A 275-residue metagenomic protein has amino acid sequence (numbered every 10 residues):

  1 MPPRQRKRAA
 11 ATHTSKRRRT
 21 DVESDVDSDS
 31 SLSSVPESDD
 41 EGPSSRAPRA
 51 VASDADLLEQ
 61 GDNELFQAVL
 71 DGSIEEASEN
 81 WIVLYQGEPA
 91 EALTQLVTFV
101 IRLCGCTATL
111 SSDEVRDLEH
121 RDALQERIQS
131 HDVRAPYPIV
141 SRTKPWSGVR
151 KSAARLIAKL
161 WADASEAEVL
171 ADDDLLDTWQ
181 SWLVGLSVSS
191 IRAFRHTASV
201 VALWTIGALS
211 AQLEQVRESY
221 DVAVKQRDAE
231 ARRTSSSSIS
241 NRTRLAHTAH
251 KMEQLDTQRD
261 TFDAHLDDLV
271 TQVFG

Functional and structural regions predicted by a protein language model:
P2, R6, K16-R19, D29-E166 (+1 more regions): Non-catalytic protein-protein interaction scaffold segments in large eukaryotic complex-forming proteins
D21-D25: Charge-patterned, phosphorylation-rich low-complexity C-terminal interaction regions of large eukaryotic proteins
E76-E79, R134-V140, D174-G185, A264-V273: Alpha-helical solenoid scaffolds in eukaryotic proteins
L84, L103, T107, L156-E168 (+5 more regions): Residue-level signature of the C-terminal ends
S112-R116, V169, R195, S210-V224: Structured alpha-helical bundle/scaffold domains in large eukaryotic membrane-trafficking regulators
P145-V149, E168-D172, V224-G275: Alpha-solenoid helical repeat scaffolds
R155, S181, V200-W204: Residue-level signature of alpha-solenoid helical repeat scaffolds
G185-F194, T257, Q272-G275: Short coil/turn segments at helix-helix junctions and helix-capping linkers within large alpha-helical proteins
